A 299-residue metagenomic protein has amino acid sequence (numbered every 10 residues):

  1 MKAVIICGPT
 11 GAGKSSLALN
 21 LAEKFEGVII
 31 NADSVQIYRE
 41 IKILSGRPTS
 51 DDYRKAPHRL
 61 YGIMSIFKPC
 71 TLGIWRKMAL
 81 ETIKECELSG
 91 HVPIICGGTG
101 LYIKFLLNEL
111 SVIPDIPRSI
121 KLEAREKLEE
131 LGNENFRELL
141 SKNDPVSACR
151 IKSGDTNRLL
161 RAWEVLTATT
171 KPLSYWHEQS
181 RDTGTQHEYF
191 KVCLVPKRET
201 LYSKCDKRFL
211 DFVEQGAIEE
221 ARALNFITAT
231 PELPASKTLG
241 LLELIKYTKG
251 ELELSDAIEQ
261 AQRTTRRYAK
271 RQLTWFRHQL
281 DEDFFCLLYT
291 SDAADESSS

Functional and structural regions predicted by a protein language model:
M1-S291: Phosphate/pyrophosphate-binding catalytic cores of soluble transferases and nucleic-acid-acting enzymes
Y289-S299: Single conserved hydrophobic/aromatic residue that forms the stacking wall/gate of nucleotide- or nucleobase-binding
